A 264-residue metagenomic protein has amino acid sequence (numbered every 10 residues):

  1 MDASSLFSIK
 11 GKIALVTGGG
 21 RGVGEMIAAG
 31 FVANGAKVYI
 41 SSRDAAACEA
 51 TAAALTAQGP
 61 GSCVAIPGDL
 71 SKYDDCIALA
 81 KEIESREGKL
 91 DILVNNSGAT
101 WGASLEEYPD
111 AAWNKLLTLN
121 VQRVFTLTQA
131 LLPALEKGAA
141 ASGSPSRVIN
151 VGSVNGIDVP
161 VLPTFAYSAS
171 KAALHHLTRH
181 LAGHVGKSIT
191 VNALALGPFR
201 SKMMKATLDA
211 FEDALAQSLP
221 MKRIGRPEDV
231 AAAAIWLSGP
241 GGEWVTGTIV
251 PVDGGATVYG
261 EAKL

Functional and structural regions predicted by a protein language model:
D2-S5, I235, T246-L264: Short C-terminal tail/terminal secondary-structure segment of NAD(P)H-dependent dehydrogenase/reductase domains
I13, G18-G22, D44: Conserved glycine-rich cofactor-binding loop
V94, G186-T190, V245-G247: Short, small/polar-rich loop/turn modules that mediate ligand/substrate recognition or access, typified
S104-L105, P109-L117, L215: Substrate-binding pocket helix/loop in short-chain dehydrogenase/reductase
T128, S170, T178: Active-site helix of classical SDR
P133, A182-K187, E243: Alpha-helical segment proximal to the catalytic Tyr-Lys
A193, A214-V245, V252-G254: C-terminal helical subdomain
